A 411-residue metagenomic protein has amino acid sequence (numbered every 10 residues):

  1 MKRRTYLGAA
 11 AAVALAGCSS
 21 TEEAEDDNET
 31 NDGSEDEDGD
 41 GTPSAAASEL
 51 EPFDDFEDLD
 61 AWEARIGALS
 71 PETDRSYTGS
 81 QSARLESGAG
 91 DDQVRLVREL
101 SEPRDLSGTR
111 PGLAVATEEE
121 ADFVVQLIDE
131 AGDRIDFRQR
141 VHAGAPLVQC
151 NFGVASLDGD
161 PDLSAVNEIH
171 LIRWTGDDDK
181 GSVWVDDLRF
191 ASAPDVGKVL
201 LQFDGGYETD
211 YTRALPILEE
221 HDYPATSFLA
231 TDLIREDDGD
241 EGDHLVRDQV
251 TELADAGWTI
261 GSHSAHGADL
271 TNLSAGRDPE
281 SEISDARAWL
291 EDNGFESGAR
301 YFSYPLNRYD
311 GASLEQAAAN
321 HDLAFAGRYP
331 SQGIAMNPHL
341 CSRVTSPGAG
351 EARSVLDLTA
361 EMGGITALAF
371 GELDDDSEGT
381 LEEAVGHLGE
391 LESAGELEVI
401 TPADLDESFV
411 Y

Functional and structural regions predicted by a protein language model:
R4-S20: N-terminal export signals
S19-N28, S34-E35: Bacterial lipoprotein signal-peptidase II cleavage site
D32-A68: Extracellular carbohydrate-recognition regions
D40, S156-A165, H170-F203, Y207-D210 (+2 more regions): C-terminal active-site subregion of NodB/CE4 polysaccharide deacetylases
E72-D92: Short carbohydrate-recognition loop motifs
S87-R95, P103-V154: Extracellular ligand-binding interfaces
G197-V199, E219-G311, N320-D322, I334-L340 (+1 more regions): Metal-dependent polysaccharide deacetylase catalytic core of the NodB/CE4 family, i.e., the active-site-bearing domain
